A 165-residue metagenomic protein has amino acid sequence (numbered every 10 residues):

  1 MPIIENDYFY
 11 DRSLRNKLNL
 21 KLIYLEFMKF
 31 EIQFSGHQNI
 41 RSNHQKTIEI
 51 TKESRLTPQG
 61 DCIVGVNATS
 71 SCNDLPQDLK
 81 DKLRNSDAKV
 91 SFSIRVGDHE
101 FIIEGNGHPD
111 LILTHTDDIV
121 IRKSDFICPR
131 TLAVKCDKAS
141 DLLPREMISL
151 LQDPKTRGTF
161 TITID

Functional and structural regions predicted by a protein language model:
F9-Y10, L14, L20, L25: Short hydrophobic targeting helices and cationic amphipathic motifs that mediate membrane/organellar targeting
F27-Q33, K52-E53, I121-S124, G158-I164: Terminal domain-initiation and capping elements
F30-Q33, N39, S54, R95-V96 (+1 more regions): Eukaryotic, polar/proline-rich low-complexity intrinsically disordered regions
S35-D61, G65-N67: The feature marks the first
P58, E100-I148: Short, solvent-exposed interaction modules
V66-R84, C136-L151: Extracellular/lumenal glycan-associated surfaces
A88-G107, G158-D165: Short, structured protein-protein interaction patches enriched in aromatics and acidic/basic residues, typified by
